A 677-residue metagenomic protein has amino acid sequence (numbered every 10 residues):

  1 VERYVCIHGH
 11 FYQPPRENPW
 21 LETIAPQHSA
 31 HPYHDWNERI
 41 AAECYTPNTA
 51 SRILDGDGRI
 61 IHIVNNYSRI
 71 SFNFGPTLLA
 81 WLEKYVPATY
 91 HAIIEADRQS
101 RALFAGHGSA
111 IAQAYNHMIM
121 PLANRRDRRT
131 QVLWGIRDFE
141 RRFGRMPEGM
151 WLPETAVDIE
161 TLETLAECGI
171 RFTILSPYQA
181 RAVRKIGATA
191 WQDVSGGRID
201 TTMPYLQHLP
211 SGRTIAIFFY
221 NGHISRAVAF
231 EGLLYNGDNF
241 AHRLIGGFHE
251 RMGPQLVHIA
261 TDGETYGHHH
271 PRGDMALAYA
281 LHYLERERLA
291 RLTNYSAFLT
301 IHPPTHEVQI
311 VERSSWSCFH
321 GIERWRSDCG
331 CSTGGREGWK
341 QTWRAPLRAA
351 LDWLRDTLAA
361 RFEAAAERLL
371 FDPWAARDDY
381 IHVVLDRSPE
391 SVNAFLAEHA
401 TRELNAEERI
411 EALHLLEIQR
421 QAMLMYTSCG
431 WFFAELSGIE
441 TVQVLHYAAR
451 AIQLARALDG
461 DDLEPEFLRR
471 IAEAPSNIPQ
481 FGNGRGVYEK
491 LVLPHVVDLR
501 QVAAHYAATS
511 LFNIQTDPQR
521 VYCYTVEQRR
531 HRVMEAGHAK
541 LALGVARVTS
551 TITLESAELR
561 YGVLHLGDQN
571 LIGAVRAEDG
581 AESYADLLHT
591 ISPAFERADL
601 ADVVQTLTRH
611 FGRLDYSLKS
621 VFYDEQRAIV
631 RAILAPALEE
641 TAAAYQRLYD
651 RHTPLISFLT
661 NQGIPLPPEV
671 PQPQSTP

Functional and structural regions predicted by a protein language model:
E2-G9, Q13-R126, T130-Q131, M146-L152 (+2 more regions): Short, well-structured secondary-structure segments
E2-L54, N65, P76-T77, W191-N513 (+3 more regions): Active-site and substrate-binding clefts of carbohydrate-active enzymes
G58-H62, L162-E163, L281: Short amphipathic alpha-helical segments and helix-helix/interface helices
H91-F104, G108-S109, L133, R145 (+3 more regions): Acidic, His- and aromatic-enriched active-site or binding-groove loops in soluble protein domains that engage sugars
I136-F143, F248: Structural motif corresponding to the C-terminal cap of alpha-helices
W151-D158, E264-G267: Gly/Ser/Thr-rich loops at beta-strand to alpha-helix junctions that form or flank small-molecule/cofactor-binding
E154-T161, A180-R184, L299-P303: Beta-rich nucleic-acid/ligand-interaction surfaces
